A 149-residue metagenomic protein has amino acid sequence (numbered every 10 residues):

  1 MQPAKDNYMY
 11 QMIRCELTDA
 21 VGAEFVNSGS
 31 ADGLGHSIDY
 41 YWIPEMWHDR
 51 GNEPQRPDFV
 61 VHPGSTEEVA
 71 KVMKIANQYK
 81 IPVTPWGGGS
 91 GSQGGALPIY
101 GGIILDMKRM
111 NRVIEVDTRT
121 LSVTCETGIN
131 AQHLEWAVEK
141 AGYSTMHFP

Functional and structural regions predicted by a protein language model:
M1-K74, G91-L121: N-terminal flexible segment immediately upstream of the FAD-binding catalytic core in FAD-dependent oxidoreductases
S30, P85-G89, M107, T127 (+1 more regions): Glycine-rich, histidine-containing beta strand-loop boundary motifs that form or position
V69-V83, V138-P149: Short, hydrophobic/aliphatic alpha-helical segments
K80-G87, L121: Exposed boundary/loop context
R112-P149: FAD-binding subdomain of flavoenzyme oxidoreductases
